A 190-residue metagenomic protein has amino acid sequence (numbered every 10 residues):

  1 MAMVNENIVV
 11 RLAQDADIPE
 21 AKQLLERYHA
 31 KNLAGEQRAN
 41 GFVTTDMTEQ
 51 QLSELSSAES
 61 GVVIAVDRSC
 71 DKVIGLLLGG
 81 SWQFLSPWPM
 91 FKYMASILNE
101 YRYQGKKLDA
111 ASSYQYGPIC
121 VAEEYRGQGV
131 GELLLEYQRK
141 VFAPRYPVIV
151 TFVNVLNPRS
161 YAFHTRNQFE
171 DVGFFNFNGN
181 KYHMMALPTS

Functional and structural regions predicted by a protein language model:
N7-Q23, A34: A short beta-loop-alpha structural element at the N-terminal edge of CoA-dependent acyl/N-acetyltransferase catalytic
H29-Q51: Conserved GNAT-fold acetyl-CoA-binding loop/helix
Q50-I64, W82-P89, Q115: A short helix-loop-beta-strand connector motif used in the catalytic cores of GNAT acetyltransferases and, in some
L78-P118: Conserved acyl-donor/pantetheine-binding loop and adjacent beta-alpha core of acyl/acetyltransferases and related
S112-Y116, F142-N154: Conserved GNAT acetyl-CoA-binding A-motif
G117-R126, T151-Y161: Conserved beta-strand-loop-alpha-helix junction that forms the acyl-donor binding cleft
V121, G127-K140, R166: Conserved acetyl-CoA-binding loop-helix of GNAT-fold acetyltransferases
E132, V155-G173: Conserved active-site alpha-helix within GNAT-family acetyltransferase domains
